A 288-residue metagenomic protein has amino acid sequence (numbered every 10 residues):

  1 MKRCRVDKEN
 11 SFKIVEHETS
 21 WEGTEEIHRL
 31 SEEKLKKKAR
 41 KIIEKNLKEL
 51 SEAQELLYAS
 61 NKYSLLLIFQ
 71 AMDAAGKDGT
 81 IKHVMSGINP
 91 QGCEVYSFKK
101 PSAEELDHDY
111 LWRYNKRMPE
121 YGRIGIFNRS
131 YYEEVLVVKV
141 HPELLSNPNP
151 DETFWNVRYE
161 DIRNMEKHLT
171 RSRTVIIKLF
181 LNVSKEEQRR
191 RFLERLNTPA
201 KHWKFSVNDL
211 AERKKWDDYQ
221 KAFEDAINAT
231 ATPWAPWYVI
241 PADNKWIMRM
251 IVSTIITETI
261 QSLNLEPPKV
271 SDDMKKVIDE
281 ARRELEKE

Functional and structural regions predicted by a protein language model:
M1-L47: Charged, amphipathic alpha-helical linker segments immediately N-terminal to NTP-binding catalytic cores
H28-I42, Q91-F154: Conserved nucleotide-sensing/catalytic segment adjacent to the nucleotide-binding pocket in NTP-handling enzymes
H28-R29, K139-Y159, L169-K221, P268-K275: A glycine- and Lys/Arg-enriched "phosphate-lid" helix/loop adjacent to the NTP-binding pocket of small-molecule kinases
E49-Y58: Pre-Walker A adenine-sensing motif
Y63-S64, G122-I124, R173-I177: Loop/turn-to-beta-strand initiation segments
F69-M85: Glycine-rich phosphate-binding P-loop
A74, P101-E104, S130-E133, N182-R189 (+2 more regions): Conserved nucleotide-binding/hydrolysis micro-motifs of P-loop NTPases
Y219-E288: NTP-dependent small-molecule kinase module
